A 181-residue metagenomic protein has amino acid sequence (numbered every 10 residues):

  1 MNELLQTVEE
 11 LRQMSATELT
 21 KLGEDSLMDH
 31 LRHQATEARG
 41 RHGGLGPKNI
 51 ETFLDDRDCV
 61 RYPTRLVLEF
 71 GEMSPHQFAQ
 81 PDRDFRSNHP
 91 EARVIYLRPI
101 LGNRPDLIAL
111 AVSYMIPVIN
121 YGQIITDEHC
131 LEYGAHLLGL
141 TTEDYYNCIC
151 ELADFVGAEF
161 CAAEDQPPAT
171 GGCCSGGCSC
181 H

Functional and structural regions predicted by a protein language model:
M1-Q77: A metal-dependent hydrolase signature that marks the N-terminal structural subdomain at the beginning of catalytic folds
S26-D29, H89-A92, R104-A111, E164: Short amphipathic alpha-helical segments, especially helix-boundary/capping motifs
I50-D55, P75-D84, Y114-M115, H129: Structured N-terminal alpha/beta-domain signature that marks small ligand/cofactor-binding or signaling modules
R65-P105: Active-site scaffold of zinc-dependent metalloenzymes
G102, D106-L107, L137-T141: Short, contiguous hydrophobic alpha-helices characteristic of membrane insertion segments
D106-G122, C130: Active-site recognition of the HExxH zinc-binding catalytic motif
I124-A162: Post-HExxH zinc-binding segment in Zn-dependent metallohydrolases
C161-H181: Histidine-centered metal-binding segments
